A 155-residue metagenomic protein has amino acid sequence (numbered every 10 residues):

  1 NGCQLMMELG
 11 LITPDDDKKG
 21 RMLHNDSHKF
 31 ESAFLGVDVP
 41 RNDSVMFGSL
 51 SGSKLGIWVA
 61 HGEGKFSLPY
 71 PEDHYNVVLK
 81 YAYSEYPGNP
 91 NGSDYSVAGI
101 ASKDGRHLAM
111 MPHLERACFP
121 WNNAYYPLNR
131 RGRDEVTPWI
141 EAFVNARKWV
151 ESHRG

Functional and structural regions predicted by a protein language model:
N1-S44: Cysteine-nucleophile active-site neighborhood
K29-E31, S51, D73, D94: A short, structural micro-pattern
F34-G36, K54, V97: Short, acidic/polar N-cap/turn motifs at the starts of alpha helices
D43-S53: Conserved beta-loop-beta connector loops within the AMP-binding
G56-G155: Acyltransferase
